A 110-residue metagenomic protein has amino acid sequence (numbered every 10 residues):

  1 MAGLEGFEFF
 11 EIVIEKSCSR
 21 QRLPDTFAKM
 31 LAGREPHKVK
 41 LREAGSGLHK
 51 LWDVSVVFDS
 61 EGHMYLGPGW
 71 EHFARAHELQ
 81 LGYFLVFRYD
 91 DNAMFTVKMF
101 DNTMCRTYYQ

Functional and structural regions predicted by a protein language model:
M1-Q110: Acidic, low-complexity intrinsically disordered regions
